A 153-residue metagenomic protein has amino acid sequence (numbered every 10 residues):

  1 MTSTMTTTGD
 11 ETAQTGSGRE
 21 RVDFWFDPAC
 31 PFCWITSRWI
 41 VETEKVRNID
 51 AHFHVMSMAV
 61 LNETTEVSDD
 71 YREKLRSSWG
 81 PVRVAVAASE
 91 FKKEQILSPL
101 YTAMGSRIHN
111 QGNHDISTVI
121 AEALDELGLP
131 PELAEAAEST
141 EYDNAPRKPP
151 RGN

Functional and structural regions predicted by a protein language model:
M1-E20: A short beta-strand-turn-helix
D10, D23, D27, D50 (+4 more regions): Acidic-enriched, low-complexity/disordered segments with a strong bias for Aspartate over Glutamate
G16-P31, S37-I40, A51: Short active-site neighborhood of thiol/selenol oxidoreductases, capturing the structured segment around
R19-V22, S37-T43, H114-N153: C-terminal cap of thioredoxin/glutaredoxin-like
E20, P28, A51, R83 (+2 more regions): Functionally constrained cores in energy, signaling, and assembly domains
W25-D27, R107-H109, S139: Short strand-loop junctions, especially beta-strand C-caps/beta-turns that link beta-sheets to coils or alpha-helices
W34-A123: Structural alpha/beta surface segment adjacent to cysteine/selenocysteine redox centers across thiol/disulfide enzymes
